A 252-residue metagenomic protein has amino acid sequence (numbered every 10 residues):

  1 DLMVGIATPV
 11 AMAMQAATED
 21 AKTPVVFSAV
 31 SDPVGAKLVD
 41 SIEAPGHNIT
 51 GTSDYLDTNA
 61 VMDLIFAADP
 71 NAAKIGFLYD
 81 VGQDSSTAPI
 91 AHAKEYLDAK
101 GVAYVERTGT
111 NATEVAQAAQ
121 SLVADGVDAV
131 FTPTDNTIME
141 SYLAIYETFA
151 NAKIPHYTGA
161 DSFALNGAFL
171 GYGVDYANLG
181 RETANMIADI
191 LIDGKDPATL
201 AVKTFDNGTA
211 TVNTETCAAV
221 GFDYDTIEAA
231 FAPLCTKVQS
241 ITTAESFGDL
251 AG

Functional and structural regions predicted by a protein language model:
D1-D40, D135-A150, I154-G159: Beta-alpha junction/loop-to-helix N-cap segments that form part of ligand/metal-binding clefts
P9, A13, K37, D57-A60 (+11 more regions): Extracytoplasmic/secreted proteins, especially bacterial periplasmic and envelope-associated proteins
D32-K74, V174-K195: Hydrophobic alpha-helical segments within soluble ligand-binding/sensing domains
E43-H47, L97-D98, P133-L191: Extracellular/periplasmic periplasmic-binding protein-like sensory domains
T50-K100, D196, L200-C217: An alpha-beta-alpha
T52-N59, Y79-P89, E106-Q117, N136-T137 (+3 more regions): Hinge/beta->alpha junction and helix N-cap segments in small-molecule ligand-binding domains
D84-H156, A160: Pocket-lining segment of extracytoplasmic ligand-binding domains
D189-G252: Hinge/cleft segment of the Venus flytrap/periplasmic-binding protein
